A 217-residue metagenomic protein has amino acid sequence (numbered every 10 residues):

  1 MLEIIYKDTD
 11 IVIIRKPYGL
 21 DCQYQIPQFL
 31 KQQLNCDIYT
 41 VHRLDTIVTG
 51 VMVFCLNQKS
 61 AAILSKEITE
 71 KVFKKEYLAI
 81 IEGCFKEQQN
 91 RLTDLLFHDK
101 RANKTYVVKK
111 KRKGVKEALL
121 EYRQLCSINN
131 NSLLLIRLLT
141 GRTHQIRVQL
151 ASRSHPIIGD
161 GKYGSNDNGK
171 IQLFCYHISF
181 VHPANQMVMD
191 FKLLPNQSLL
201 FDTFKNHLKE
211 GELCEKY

Functional and structural regions predicted by a protein language model:
M1-L119, C126-N129, Q172, S198-H207 (+1 more regions): RNA pseudouridine synthases
Y18, N57-Q58, I68-T69, L138-T140 (+3 more regions): A short beta-strand motif that forms part of the nucleic acid-binding face of small beta-barrel RNA-binding folds
L30, H98, I128-F180: Pseudouridine synthase
D94, A118-L120, H144, M187-F191: Short beta-strand segments
R101-A102, T140, A184-N185: Residue-level recognition of short loop/turn positions
R142-T143, D190, P195-F201: Beta-rich strand-turn-strand
H177-P195: Long, intrinsically disordered, low-complexity Ser/Thr/Pro-rich regulatory/activation regions of nuclear proteins
